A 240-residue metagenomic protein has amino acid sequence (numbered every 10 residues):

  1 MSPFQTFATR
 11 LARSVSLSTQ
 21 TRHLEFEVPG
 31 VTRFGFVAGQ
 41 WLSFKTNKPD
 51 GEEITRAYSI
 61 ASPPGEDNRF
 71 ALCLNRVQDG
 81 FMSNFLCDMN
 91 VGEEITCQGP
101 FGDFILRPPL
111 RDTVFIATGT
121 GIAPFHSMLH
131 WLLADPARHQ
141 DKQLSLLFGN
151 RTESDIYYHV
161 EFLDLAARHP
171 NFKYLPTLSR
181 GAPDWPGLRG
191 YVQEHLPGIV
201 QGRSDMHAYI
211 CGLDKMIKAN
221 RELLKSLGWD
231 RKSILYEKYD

Functional and structural regions predicted by a protein language model:
S2-A8, S145-D240: Reductase modules of NAD(P)H-dependent flavoproteins
S2-V91, R180: Ferredoxin-reductase
G39, G121, L213: Short, conserved phosphate/pyrophosphate- and ester-handling motifs at nucleotide-, phospho-/glycolipid
T55-N68, R107-G119, L227: Short, compositionally biased
Q98-L110: A short, basic/flexible loop-to-alpha-helix module at the beginning of a structural domain
P124-A137: Histidine-anchored nucleotide/phosphate-binding helix
